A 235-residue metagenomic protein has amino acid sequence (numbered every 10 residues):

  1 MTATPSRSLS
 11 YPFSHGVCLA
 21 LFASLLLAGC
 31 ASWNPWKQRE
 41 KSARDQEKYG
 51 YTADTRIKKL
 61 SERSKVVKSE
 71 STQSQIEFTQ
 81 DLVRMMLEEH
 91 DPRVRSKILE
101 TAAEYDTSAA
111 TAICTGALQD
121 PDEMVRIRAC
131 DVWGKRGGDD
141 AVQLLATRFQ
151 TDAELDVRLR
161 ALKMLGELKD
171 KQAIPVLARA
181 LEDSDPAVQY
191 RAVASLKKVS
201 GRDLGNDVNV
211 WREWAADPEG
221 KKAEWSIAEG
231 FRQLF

Functional and structural regions predicted by a protein language model:
W33-E47, S69-L87, T107-Q119, G138-T151 (+2 more regions): Amphipathic alpha-helical scaffolding segments comprising HEAT/armadillo-like alpha-solenoid repeats
Y51-T52, H90-D91, P121-D122, A153-E154 (+2 more regions): Short inter-helical turns and helix N-cap capping residues of alpha-solenoid HEAT/ARM repeat scaffolds
A53-K65: HEAT-repeat alpha-solenoid elements in large eukaryotic scaffold proteins
E62, T101-E104, V132, D139 (+3 more regions): Core register positions within helices of long alpha-helical scaffolds
K198-F235: Terminal, low-structured helical/coil segments at or just beyond the last alpha-helical repeat
